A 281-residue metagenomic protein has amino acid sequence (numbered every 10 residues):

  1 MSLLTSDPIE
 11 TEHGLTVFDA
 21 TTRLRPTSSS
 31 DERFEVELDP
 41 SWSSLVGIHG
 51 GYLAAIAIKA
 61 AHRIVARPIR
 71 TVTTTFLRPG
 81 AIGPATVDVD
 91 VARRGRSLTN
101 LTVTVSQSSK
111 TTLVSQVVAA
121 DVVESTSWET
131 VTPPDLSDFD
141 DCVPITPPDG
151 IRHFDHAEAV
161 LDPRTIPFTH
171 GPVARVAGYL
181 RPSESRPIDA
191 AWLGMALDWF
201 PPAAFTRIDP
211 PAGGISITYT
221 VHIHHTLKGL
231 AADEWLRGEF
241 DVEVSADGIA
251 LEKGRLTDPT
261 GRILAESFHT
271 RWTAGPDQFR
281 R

Functional and structural regions predicted by a protein language model:
M1-R281: Terminal targeting signals and extreme-terminal segments of soluble enzymes
